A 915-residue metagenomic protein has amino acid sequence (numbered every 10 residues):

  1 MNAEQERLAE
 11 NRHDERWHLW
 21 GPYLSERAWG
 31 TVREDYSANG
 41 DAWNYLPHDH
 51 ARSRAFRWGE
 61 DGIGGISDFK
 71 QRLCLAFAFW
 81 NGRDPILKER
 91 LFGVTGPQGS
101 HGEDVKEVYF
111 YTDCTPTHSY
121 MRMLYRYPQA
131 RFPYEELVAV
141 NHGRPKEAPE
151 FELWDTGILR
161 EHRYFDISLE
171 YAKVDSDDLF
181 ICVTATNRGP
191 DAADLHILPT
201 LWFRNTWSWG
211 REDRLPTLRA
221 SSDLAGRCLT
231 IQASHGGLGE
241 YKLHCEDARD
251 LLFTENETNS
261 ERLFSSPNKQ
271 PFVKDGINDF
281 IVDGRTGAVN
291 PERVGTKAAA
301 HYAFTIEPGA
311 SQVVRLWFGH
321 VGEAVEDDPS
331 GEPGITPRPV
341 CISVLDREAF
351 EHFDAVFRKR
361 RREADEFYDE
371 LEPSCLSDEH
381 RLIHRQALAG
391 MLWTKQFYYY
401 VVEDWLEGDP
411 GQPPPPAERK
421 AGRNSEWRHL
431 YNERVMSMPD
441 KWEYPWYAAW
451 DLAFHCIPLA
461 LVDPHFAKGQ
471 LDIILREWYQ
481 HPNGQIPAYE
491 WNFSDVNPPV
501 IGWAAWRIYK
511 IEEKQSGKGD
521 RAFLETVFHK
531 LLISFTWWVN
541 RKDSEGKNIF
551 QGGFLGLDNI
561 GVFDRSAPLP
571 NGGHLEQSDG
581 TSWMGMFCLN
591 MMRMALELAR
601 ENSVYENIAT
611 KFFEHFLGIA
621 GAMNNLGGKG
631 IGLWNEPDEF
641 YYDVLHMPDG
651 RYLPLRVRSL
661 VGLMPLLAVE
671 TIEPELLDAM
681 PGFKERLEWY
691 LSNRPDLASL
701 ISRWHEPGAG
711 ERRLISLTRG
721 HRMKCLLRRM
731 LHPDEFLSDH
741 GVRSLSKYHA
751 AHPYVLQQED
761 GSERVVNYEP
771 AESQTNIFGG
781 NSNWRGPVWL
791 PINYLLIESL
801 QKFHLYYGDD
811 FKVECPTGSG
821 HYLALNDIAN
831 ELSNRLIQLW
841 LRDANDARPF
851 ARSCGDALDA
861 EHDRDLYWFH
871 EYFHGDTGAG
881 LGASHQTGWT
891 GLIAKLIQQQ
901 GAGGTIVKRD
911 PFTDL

Functional and structural regions predicted by a protein language model:
M1-S53, I63-G65, Q71-C74, W80-L915: Acidic, mature catalytic/reactive cores of soluble proteins
E60: Transition-metal
